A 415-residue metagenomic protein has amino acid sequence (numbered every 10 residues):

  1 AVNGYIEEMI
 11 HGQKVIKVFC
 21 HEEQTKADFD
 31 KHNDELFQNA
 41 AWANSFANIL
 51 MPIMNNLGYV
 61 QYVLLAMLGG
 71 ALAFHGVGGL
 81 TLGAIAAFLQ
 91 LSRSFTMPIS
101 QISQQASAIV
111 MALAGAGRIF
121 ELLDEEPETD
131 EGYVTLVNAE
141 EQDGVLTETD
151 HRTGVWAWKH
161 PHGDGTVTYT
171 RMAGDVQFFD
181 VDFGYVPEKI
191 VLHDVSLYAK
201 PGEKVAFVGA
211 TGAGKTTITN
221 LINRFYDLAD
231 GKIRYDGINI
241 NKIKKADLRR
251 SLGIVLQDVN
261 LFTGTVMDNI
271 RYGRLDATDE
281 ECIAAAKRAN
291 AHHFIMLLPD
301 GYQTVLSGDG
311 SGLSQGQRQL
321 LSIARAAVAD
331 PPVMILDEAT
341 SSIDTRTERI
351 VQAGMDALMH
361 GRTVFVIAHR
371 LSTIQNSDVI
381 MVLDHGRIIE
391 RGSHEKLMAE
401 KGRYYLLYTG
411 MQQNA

Functional and structural regions predicted by a protein language model:
A1-E8, K17-L64, A108-M111, E125-E128 (+2 more regions): An intracellular "coupling" helix at the cytosolic face of ABC transporter transmembrane type-1 domains
G4, E128-E140: Solvent-exposed, non-transmembrane helices and loops of integral membrane proteins
K17-V18, A71-H75, L297, S342: Transmembrane helix-loop junction
W42-R118, L122-E126, T149-V155: Helix-loop-helix
A139-A415: ABC-type nucleotide-binding domain
